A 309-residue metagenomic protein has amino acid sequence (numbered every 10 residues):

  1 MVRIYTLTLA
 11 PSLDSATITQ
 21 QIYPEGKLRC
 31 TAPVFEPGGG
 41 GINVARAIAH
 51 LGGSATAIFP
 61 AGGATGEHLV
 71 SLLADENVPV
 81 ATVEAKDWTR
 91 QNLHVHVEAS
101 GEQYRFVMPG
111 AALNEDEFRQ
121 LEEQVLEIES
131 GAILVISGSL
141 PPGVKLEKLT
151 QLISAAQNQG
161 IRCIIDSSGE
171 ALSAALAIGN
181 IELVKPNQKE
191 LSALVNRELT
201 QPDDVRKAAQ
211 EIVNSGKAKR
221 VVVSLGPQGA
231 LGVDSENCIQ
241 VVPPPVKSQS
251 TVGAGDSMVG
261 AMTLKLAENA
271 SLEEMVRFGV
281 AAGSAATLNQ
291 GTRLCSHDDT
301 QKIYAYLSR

Functional and structural regions predicted by a protein language model:
M1-I58, E67-H68, V242: Glycine-rich phosphate/adenosyl-contacting loop at the front of the ribokinase-like
G26, H50-A132, K302-R309: Conserved N-terminal subdomain of the carbohydrate kinase-like
A49, Q157, A267: Gly/Ala-rich phosphate-binding loop of Rossmann-like dinucleotide-binding domains, activating on the conserved
R105-V107, G131-G138, D166, K185-Q188: Short beta-strands and strand-loop turn motifs
N114-L152, A156: Hydrophobic alpha-helical segments and helix pairs
E147-E236: Conserved phosphate/ATP/ADP-binding segment of small-molecule kinases
P202-R309: Conserved phosphate-binding/catalytic region of the ribokinase-like
